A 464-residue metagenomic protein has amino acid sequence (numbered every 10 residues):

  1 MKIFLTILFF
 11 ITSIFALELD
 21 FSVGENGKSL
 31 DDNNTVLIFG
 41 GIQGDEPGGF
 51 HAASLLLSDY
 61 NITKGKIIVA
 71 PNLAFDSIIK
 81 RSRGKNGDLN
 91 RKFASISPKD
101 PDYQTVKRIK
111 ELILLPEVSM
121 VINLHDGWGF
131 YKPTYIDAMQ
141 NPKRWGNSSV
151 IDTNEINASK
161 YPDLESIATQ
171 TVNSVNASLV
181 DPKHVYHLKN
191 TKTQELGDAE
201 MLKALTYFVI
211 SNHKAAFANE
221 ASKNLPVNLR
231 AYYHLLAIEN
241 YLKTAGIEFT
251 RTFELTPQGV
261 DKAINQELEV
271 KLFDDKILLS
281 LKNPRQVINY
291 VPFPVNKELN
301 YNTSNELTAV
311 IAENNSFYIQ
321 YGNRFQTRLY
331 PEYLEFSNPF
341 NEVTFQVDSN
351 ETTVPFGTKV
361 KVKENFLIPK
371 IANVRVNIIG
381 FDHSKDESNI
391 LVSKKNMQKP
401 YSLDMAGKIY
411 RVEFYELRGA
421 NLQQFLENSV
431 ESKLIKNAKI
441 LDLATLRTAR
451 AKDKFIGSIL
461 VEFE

Functional and structural regions predicted by a protein language model:
K2, L17-E464: Structured catalytic-domain cores with a bias toward divalent-metal coordination
I3-T12: Sec-dependent N-terminal signal peptides
